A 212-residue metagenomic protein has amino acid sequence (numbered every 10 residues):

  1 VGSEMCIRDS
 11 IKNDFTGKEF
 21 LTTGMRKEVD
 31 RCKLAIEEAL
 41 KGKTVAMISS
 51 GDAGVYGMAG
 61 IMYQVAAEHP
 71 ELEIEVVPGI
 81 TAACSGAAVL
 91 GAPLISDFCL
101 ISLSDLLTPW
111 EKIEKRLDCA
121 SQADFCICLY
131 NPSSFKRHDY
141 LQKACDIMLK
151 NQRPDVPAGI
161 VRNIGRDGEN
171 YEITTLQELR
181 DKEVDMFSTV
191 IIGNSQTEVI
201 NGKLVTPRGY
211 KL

Functional and structural regions predicted by a protein language model:
V1-I7: Short, small-residue-biased leader/transition segments that mark boundaries at the very start of proteins
R8-E38, T44, K143-V161, Y210-K211: P-loop/Walker A phosphate-binding loop and immediately adjacent motor/lid segment at beta-alpha junctions
K12-F15, A59-I61, A88, Y140-L141: Short amphipathic alpha-helical segments
L21-T22, V76, C99-S102, C128 (+2 more regions): Structural signal for conserved beta-strand scaffold positions within catalytic alpha/beta enzyme cores
R26-R31, A82, L106-T108, G165-G168: A short acidic, often aromatic-flanked loop/helix-cap motif at beta-alpha or helix-coil junctions that lines enzyme
T44-V45, Q122-L212: A contiguous loop/helix-start segment that scaffolds small-molecule binding in enzyme catalytic cores
V55-A123: Class I SAM-dependent methyltransferase SAM-binding "motif I" and its flanking Rossmann-like core
